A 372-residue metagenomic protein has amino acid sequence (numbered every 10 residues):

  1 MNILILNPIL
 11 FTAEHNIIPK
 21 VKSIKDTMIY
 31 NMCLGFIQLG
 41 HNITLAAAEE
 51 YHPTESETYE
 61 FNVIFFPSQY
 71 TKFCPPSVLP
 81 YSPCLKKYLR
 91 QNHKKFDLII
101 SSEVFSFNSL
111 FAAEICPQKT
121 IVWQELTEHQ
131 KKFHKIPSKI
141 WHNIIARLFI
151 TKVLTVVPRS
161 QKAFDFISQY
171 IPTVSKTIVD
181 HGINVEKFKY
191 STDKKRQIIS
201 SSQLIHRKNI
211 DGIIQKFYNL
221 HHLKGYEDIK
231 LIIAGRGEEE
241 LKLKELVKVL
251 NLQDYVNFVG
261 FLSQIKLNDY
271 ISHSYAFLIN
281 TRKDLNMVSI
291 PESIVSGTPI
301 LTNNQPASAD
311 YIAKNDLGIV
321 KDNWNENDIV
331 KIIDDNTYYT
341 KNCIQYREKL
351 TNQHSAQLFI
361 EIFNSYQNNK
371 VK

Functional and structural regions predicted by a protein language model:
M1-Y51: N-terminal subdomain of nucleotide-sugar transferases
I24, P80, E128-K152, V185: Nucleotide-sugar donor phosphate/pyrophosphate-binding loop at the beta->alpha transition of glycosyltransferases
Y30-M32, R90, S138-V156, Y170: Membrane-proximal helix-turn-helix segments that form the acceptor-binding/catalytic region of lipid-linked
V157, S191-F217, I232: Conserved donor-binding/catalytic core segment of Leloir-type glycosyltransferases
K162, H181-G182: Carbohydrate-associated surface elements
R207, A309-I332: Change "using UDP/GDP/dTDP sugars" to "using nucleotide sugars
R282: Aromatic "clamp/platform" in nucleotide-sugar-dependent glycosyltransferases that forms part of the donor/acceptor
P299-T302: Short hydrophobic beta-strand element within catalytic cores of glycosyltransferases and related nucleotide-activated
